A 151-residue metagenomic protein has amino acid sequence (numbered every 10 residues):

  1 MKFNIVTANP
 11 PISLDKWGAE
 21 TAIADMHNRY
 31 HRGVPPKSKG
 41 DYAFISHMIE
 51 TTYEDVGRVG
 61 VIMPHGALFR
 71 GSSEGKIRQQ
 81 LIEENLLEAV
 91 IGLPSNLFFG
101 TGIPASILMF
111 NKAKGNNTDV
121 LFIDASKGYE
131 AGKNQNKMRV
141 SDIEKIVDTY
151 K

Functional and structural regions predicted by a protein language model:
K2-K151: A conserved structural/catalytic subdomain of Rossmann-like adenosyl-cofactor enzymes
